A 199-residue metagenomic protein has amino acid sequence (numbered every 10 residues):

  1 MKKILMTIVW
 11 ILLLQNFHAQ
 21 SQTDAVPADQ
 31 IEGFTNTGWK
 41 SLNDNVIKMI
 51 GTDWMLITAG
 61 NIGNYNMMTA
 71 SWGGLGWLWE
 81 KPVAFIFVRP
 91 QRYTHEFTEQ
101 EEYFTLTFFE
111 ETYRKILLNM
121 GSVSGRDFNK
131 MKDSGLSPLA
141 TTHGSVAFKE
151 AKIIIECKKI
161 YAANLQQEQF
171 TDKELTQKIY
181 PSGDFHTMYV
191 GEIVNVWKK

Functional and structural regions predicted by a protein language model:
M1-Q22: Bacterial Sec-dependent N-terminal signal peptides
S21-K199: Active-site-proximal mixed secondary-structure blocks
